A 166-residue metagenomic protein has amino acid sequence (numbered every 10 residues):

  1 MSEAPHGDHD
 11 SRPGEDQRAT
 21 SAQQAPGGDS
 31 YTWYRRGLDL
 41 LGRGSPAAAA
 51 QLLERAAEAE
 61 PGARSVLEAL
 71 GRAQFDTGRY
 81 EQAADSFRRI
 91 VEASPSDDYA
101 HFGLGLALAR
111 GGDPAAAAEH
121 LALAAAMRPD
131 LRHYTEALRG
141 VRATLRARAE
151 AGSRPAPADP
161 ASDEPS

Functional and structural regions predicted by a protein language model:
M1-T32, A161-S166: Long, contiguous interaction/recruitment modules in multidomain scaffold/adaptor proteins
P26-A59, D76: Alpha-helical segment of the N-proximal tetratricopeptide repeat
R43-R55, T77-R89, G111-L123, L145-D159: Structural signature of tandem alpha-helical TPR/SEL1-like repeats, specifically the intra-repeat loop/turn
